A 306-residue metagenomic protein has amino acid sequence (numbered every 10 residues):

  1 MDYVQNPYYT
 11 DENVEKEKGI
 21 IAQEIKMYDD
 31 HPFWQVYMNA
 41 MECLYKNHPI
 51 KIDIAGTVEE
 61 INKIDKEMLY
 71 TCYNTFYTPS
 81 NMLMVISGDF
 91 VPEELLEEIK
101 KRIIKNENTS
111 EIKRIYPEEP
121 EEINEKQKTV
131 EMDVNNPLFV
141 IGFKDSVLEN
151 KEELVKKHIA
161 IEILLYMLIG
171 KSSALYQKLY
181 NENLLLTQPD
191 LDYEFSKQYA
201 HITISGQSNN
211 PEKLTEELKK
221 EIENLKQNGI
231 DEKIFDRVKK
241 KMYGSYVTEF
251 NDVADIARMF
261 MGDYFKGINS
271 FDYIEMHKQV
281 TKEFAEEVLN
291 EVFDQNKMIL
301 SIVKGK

Functional and structural regions predicted by a protein language model:
M1-I112, N150, K156, L165 (+2 more regions): Charge-rich, well-structured scaffold segments of protease-associated domains
T109-A174, K178: His/Glu-based metal-binding/catalytic segments typifying zinc-dependent metallopeptidases
